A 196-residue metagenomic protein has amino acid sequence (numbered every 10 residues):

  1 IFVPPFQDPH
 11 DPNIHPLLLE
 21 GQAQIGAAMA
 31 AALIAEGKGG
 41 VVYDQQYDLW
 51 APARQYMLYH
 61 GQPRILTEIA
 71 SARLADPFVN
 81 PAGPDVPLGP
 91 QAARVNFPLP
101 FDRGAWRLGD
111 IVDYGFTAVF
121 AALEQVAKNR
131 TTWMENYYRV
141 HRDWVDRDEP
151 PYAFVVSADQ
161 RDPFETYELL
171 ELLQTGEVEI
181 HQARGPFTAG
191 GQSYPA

Functional and structural regions predicted by a protein language model:
V3-V41, Q45-L49, A53-A196: Intrinsic-disorder/low-complexity accessory segments
